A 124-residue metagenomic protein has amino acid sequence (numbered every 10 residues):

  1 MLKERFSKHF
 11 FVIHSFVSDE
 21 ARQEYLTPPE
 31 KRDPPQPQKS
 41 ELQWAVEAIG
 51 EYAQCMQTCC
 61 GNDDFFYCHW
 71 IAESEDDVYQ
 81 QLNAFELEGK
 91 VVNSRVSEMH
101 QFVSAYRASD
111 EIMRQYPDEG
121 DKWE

Functional and structural regions predicted by a protein language model:
M1-C55, G61-F65, E73-D77, H100-E124: Short S/T/G/P-rich N-terminal loop/turn motif that feeds into the first structured element of a domain
I71-A105: An amphipathic, aromatic/His-enriched active-site/gating alpha helix that lines ligand/cofactor pockets
